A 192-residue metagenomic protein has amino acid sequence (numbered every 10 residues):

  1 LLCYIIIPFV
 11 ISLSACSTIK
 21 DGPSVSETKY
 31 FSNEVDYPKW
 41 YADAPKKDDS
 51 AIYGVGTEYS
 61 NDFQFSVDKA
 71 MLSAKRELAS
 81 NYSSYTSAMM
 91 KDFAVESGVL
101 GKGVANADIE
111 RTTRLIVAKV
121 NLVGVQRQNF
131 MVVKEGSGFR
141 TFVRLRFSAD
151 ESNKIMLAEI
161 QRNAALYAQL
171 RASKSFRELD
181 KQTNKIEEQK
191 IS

Functional and structural regions predicted by a protein language model:
C3-S12: Bacterial N-terminal signal peptides
C16-S192: Domain-level marker for long, solvent-exposed, non-transmembrane regions
